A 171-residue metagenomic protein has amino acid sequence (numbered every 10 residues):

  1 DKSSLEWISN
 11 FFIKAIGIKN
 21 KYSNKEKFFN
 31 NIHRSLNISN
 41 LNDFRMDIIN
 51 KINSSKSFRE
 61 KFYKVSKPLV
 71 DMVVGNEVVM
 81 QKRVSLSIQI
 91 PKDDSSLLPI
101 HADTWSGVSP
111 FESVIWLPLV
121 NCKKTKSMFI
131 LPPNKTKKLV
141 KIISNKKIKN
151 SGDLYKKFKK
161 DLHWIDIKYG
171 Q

Functional and structural regions predicted by a protein language model:
D1-E77: N-terminal auxiliary "cap/dimerization" subdomain that precedes the catalytic jelly-roll/cupin core of mononuclear
N30, I48-I52, K82, L97 (+2 more regions): Generic, low-specificity signal for short hydrophobic/alpha-helical stretches with a mild N-terminal bias, encompassing
N37, L41-R45, G75, I90-D94 (+2 more regions): Amphipathic, alpha-helical segments enriched in basic
E60-K61, I88-P91, S95-P99: Active-site periphery "cap/insert" segments of enzyme catalytic domains
N76-S85: A short coil-to-beta-strand element that immediately follows conserved catalytic motifs
S85-S87, F129: Ordered hydrophobic segments in well-structured contexts
S96-Y169: Catalytic core of non-heme Fe(II) oxygenases with the double-stranded beta-helix
